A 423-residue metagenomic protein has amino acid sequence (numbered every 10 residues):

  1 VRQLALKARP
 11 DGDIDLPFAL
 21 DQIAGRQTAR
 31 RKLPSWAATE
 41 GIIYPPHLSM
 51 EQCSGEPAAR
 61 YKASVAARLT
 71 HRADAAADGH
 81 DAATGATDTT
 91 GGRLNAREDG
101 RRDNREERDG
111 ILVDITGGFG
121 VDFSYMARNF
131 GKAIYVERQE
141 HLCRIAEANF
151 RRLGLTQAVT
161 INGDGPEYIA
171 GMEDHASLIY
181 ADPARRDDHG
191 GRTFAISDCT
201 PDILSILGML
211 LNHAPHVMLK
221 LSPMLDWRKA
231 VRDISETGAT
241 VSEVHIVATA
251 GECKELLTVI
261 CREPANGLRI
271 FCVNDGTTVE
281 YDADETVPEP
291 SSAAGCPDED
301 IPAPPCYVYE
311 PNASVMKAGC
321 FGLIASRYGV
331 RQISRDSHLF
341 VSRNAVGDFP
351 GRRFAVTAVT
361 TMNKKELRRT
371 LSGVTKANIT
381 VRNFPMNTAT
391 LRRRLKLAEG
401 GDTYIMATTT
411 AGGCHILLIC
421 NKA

Functional and structural regions predicted by a protein language model:
V1-A423: SAM-dependent transferase fold signal centered on methyltransferase-like domains, encompassing both Class I
